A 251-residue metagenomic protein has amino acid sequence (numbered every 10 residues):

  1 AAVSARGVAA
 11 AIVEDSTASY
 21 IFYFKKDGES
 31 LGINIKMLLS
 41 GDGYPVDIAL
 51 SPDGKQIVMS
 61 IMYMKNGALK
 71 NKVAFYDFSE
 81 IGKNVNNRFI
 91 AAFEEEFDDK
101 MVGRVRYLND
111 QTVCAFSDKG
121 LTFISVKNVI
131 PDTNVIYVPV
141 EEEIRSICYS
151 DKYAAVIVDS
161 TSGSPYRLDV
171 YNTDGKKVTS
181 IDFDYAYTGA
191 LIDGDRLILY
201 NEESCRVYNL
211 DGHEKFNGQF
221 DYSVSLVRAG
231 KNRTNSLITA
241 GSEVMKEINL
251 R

Functional and structural regions predicted by a protein language model:
A1-S4, S40-S51, A92-D110, P139-D151 (+2 more regions): Repeated scaffold domains used in trafficking and secretory/extracellular systems, primarily beta-propellers
A5, E14-I21, K26, I35-L39 (+4 more regions): Polar alpha-helical coiled-coil and adjacent low-complexity
R6-E14, S19-I21, G54-G67, R104-S117 (+5 more regions): Short beta-strand elements that form the blades of beta-propeller/WD-repeat-like and other beta-sheet-rich scaffold
G7, G28, G54, K65 (+5 more regions): Residues that cap or initiate secondary-structure elements
D15, S60-M62, V85-R88, T133 (+4 more regions): Generic alpha-helix signal with a bias toward terminal, lower-confidence helices and secondary-structure junctions
S19-L39, N71-E95, D118-P139, S162-D182 (+2 more regions): Surface-exposed loop/turn elements that mediate protein-protein interactions on large endomembrane-trafficking
G32, G41-G43, K65-G67, R88-A92 (+8 more regions): Short C-terminal domain-edge/linker segments immediately following a structured domain
